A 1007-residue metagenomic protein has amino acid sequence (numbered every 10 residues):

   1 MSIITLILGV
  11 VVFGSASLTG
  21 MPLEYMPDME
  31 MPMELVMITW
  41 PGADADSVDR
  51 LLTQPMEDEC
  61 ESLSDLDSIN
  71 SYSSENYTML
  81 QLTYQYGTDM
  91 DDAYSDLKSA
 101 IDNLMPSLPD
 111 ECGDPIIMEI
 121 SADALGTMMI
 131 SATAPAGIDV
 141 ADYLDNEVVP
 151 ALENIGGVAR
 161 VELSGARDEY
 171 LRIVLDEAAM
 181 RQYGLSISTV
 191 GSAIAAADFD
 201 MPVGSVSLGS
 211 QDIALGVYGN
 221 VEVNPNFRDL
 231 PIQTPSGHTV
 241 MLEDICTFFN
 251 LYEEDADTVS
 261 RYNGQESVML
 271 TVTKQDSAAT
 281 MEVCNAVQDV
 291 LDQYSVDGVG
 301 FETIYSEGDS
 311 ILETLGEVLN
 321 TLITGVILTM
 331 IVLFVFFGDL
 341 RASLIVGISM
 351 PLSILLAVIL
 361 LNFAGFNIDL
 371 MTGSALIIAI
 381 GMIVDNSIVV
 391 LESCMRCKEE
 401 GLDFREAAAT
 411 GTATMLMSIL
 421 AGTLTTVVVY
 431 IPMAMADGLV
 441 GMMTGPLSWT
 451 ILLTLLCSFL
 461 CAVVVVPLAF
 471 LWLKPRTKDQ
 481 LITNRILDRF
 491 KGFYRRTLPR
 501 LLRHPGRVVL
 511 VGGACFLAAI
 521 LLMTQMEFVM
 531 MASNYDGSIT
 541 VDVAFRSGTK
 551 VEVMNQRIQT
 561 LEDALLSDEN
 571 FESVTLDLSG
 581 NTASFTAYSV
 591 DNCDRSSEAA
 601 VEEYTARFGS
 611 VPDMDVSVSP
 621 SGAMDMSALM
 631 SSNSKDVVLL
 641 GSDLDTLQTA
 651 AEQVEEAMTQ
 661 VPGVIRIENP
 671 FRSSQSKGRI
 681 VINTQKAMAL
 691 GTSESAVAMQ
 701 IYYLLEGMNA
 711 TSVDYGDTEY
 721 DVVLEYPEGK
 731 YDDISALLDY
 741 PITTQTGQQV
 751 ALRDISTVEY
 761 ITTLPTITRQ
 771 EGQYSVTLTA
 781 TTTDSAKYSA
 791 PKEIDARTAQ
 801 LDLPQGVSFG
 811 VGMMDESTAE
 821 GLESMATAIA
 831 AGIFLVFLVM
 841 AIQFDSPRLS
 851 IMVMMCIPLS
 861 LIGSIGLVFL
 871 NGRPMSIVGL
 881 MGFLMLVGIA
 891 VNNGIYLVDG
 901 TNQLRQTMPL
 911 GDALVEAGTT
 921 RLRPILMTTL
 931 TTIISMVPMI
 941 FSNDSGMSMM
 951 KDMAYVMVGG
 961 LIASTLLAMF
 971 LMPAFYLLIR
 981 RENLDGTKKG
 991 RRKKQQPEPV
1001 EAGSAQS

Functional and structural regions predicted by a protein language model:
M1-L23, M415, I482-M531, V637 (+1 more regions): Signature of alpha-helical transmembrane segments and their immediate interfacial
I4-T5, D44-L51, G87-D96, G126-M129 (+17 more regions): Solvent-exposed, non-transmembrane alpha-helical starts
L8-D44, D102-E111, D200, N362-N367 (+5 more regions): Transmembrane helices with small-residue packing motifs
V11, V48-I120, A179-F199, V553-N633 (+1 more regions): Solvent-exposed, membrane-proximal periplasmic/extracellular interface segments of envelope transport and secretion
A16-T19, V299, I327-V335, D339-R396 (+5 more regions): Hydrophobic transmembrane alpha-helices and their membrane-interface caps in long multi-pass transport proteins
E34-M37, M79, M105, A151-I327 (+7 more regions): Extracytoplasmic/periplasmic membrane-proximal domains and adjacent transmembrane bundles of envelope biogenesis
I304, I311, L315, R396-L424 (+3 more regions): Helix-loop junctions and hydrophobic alpha-helical segments within the transmembrane domains of large membrane
I380-C394, L416-M435, M442-L481, F585 (+4 more regions): Transmembrane alpha-helices and their membrane-interface boundaries in multi-pass membrane transporters and channels
